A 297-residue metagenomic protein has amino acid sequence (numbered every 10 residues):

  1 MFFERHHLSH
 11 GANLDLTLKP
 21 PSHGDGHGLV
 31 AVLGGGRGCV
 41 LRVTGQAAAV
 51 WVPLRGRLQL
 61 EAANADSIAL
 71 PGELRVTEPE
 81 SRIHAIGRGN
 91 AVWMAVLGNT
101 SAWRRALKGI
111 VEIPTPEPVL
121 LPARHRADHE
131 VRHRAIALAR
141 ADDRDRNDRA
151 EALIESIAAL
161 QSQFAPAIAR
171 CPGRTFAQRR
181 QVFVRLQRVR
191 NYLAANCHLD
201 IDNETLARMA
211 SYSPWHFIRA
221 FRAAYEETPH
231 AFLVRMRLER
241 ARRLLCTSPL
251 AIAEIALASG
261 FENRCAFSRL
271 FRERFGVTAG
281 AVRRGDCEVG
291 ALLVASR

Functional and structural regions predicted by a protein language model:
F2-F3, P166-A177, A291-R297: N-terminal intrinsically disordered/low-complexity leader segments
F2-P116: N-terminal regulatory/effector-sensing and dimerization cores that precede helix-turn-helix DNA-binding domains
D66, D143-R146, P249-L250: Residue-level recognition of short, well-ordered coil/turn positions that link secondary-structure elements
R105-L107, F232, V282: Residues that scaffold the ATP/ADP-binding catalytic core of kinase and kinase-like folds
I113-A210, A223-A231, R235: Short, Lys/Arg-enriched, Trp-marked, Pro/Gly-tolerant hinge/linker segments that flank
Q187, N191-A195, D200-T205, Y212 (+3 more regions): Terminal helix-turn-helix DNA-binding modules in bacterial transcription factors
F217, F221, A266-F267, F271: Short hydrophobic/aromatic patch on the recognition helix
